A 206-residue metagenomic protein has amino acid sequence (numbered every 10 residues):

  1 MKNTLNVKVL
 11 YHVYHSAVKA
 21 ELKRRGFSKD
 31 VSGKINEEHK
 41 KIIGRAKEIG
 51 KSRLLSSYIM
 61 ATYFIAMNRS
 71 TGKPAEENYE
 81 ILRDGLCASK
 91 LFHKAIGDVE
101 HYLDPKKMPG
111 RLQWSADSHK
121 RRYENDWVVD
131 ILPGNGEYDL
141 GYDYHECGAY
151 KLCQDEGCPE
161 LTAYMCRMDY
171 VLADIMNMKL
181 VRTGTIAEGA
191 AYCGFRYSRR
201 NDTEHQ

Functional and structural regions predicted by a protein language model:
M1-R69: N-terminal, charged low-complexity regulatory/assembly segments
N3, K51-R53, C153-E156, S198: A short, structure-level motif marking secondary-structure boundaries and short turns
K29, W127-I131, L180: Generic structural motif
I59-I65, R69-E156: Amphipathic interaction/junction segments at domain boundaries or subunit interfaces
Q154-G157, L161-Y164: Extended Gly/Ser/Thr-rich low-complexity repeat segments, especially those forming or decorating extracellular
A163-Q206: C-terminal structured interaction module
